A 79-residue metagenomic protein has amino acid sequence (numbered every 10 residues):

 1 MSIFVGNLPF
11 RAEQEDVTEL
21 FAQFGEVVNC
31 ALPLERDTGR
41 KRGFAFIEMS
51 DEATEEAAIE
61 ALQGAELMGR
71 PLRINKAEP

Functional and structural regions predicted by a protein language model:
M1-K76: Canonical RRM/RBD RNA-binding surface and closely related RRM-like beta-sheet modules in eukaryotic RNA-binding proteins
P79: Short "lid" loop at the C-terminus of a central beta-strand within the Rossmann-like core of SAM-dependent
